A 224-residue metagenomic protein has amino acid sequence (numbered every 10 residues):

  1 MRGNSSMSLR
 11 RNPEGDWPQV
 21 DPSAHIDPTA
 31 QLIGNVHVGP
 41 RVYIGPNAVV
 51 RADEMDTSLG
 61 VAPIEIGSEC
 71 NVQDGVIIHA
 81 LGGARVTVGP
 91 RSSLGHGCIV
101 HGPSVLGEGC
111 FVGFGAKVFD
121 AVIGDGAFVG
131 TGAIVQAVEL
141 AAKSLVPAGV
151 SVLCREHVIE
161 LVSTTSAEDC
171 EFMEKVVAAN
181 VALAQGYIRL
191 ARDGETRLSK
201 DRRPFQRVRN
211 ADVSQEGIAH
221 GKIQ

Functional and structural regions predicted by a protein language model:
R2-Q19, N47, R51-D53, T57-P63 (+4 more regions): Glycine-rich hexapeptide-repeat left-handed beta-helix
D21, I26: Conserved short histidine dyad/triad with adjacent acidic residue
D27, L32-I33, R51: Beta-strand-rich extracellular passenger or scaffold domains
I33-G39, L140: Short, T/G/N/S-enriched strand-turn elements that build extracellular solenoid repeat scaffolds
V38-G39, I66-S68: Beta-solenoid repeat scaffold
N71: Glycine/small-residue-rich phosphate/adenosyl-binding loop
